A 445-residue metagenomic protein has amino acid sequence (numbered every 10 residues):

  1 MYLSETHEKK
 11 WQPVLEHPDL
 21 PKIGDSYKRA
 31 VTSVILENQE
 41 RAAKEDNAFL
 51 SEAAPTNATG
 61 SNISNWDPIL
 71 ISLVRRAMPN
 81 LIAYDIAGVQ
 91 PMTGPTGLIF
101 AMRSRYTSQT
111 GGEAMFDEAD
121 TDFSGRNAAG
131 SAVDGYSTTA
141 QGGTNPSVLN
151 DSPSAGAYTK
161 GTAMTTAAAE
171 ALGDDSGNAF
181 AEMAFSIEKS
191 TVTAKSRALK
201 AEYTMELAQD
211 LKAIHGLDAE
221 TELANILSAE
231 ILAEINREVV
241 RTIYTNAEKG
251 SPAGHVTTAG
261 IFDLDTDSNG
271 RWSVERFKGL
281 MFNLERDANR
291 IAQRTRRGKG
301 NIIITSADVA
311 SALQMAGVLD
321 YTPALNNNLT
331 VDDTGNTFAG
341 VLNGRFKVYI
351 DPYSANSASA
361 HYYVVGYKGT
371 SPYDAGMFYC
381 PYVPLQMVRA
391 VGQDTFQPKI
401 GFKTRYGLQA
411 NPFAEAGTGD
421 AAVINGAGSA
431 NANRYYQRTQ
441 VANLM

Functional and structural regions predicted by a protein language model:
M1-D19, N246-A247, I261, L319-Y321 (+2 more regions): Short, intrinsically disordered N-terminal pre-domain segments
M1-N127: Extended assembly-interface regions of large multimeric machines
I63, V74-L81, G97, A101-E238: Acidic/polar, low-complexity extended loops/arms that serve as protein-protein interfaces in large oligomeric shells
P68, A77, A83-D85, T159-G161 (+5 more regions): Sequence/fold signature of self-assembling virion shell proteins
M92-P95, T193-K195, T295-R297: Extracellular/periplasmic catalytic domains that process cell-envelope and extracellular macromolecules
S108-R126, T245-K249, F413-A427: Short linear, low-complexity motifs centered on an aromatic residue
A219-E220, I235-T258: Short, glycine/acidic-rich hinge or "gate" loops at secondary-structure transitions that mediate conformational
P252-E275: Acidic/histidine-rich catalytic neighborhood
